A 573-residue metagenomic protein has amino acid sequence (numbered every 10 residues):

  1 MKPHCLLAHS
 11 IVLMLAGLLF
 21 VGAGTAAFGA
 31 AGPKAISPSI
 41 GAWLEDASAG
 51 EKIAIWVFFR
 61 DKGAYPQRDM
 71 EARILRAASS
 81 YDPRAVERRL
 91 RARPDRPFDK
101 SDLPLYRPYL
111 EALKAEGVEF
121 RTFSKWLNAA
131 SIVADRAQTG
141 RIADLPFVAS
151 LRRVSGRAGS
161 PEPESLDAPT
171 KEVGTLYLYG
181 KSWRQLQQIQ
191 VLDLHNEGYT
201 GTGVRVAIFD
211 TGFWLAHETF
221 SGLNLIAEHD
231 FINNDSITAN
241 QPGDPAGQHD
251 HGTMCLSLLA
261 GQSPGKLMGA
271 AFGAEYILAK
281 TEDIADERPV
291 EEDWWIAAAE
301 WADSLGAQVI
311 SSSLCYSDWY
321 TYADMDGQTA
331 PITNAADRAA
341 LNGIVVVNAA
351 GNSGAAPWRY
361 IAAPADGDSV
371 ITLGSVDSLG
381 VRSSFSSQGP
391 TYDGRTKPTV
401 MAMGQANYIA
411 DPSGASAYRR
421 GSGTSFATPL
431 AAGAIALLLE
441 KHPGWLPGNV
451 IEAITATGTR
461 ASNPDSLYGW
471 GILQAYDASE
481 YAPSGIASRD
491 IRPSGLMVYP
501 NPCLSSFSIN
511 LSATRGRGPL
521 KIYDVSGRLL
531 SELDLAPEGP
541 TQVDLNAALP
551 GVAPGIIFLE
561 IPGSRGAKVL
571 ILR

Functional and structural regions predicted by a protein language model:
S10-A23: Bacterial N-terminal signal peptides
A30, S48-G50, R68-D69, S150 (+8 more regions): Subtilisin-like serine protease catalytic core
R68-A115: Aromatic- and Gly/Pro-rich amphipathic surface segment
R107-L186, L192-H195: Autoinhibitory propeptides
W183, L305, V309-S311, E440-P493 (+1 more regions): C-terminal subdomain of the subtilisin-like protease fold in secreted/lumenal serine endopeptidases
C255, W295, A307-A410, T455-T459: Catalytic-core segments of hydrolase enzymes
L256, A279-D283, A402-Y468: Hydrolase catalytic cores
R489-Y499, C503-R573: C-terminal outer-membrane/trafficking sorting elements
